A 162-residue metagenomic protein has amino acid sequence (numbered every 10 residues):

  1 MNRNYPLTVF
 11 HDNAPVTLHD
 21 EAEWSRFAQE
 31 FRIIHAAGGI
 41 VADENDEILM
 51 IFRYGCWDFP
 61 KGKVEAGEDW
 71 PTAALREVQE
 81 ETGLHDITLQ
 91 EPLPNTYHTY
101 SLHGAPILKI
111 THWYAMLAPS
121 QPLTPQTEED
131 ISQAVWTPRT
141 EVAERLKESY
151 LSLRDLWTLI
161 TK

Functional and structural regions predicted by a protein language model:
N2-G38: Acidic, metal-coordinating catalytic segment for phosphate/diphosphate chemistry, firing primarily on the Nudix
Y5, A37, D46, T111-H112 (+1 more regions): Change "...and in nucleic-acid phosphodiester-cleaving endonucleases..." to "...and in nucleic-acid processing enzymes
V9, G39, Y114-A118: Short beta-strand element of the conserved SAM-dependent methyltransferase core
F10-D12, D43, S101-L102: Acidic surface patches and DE-rich sequence motifs
R26-D58: Short, contiguous, helix-prone interaction/anchoring segments in small proteins
K61: Short, His- and charge-rich active-site/binding loops that engage polyanionic ligands
V64-L151: Unchanged
L159-K162: Charge-rich, low-complexity intrinsically disordered segments
